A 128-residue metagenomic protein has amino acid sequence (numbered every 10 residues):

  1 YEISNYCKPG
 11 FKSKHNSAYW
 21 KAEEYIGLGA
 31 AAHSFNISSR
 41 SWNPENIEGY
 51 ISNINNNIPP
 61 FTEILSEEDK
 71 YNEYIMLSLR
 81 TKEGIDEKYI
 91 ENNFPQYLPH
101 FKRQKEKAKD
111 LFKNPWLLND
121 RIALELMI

Functional and structural regions predicted by a protein language model:
E2-P95: C-terminal scaffold of the Radical SAM
F94-K107: Short amphipathic alpha-helical interaction segments
K105-L117: A short, conserved structural fragment
W116-I128: Short, amphipathic alpha-helical interaction segments positioned at domain boundaries
